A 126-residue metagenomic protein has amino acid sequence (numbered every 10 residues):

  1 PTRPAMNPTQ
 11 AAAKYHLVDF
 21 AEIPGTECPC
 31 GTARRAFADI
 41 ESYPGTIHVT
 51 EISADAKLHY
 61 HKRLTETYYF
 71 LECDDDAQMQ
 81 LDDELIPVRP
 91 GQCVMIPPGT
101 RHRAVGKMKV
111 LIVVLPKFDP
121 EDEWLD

Functional and structural regions predicted by a protein language model:
T2-H48, K57, D126: A short, N-terminal "cap"/entry segment at the start of jelly-roll beta-barrel domains of the cupin/DSBH fold
P29, S42-P44, K62, V88 (+1 more regions): A generic fold-level signal
S42-G45, I52-D55, D74-D76, P116-D119: Short, charged/polar surface micro-motifs in flexible loops or helix N-caps
G45-I47, T65, M108-K109: Structural motif
I52-D55, P90-G91, P97-G99, K107: Tight coil/turn sites that cap or link beta-strands
Y60-P90, W124-L125: A short beta-strand-loop-beta hairpin characteristic of the jelly-roll/cupin
P98-E121: Ligand-binding loop in jelly-roll beta-barrel domains
